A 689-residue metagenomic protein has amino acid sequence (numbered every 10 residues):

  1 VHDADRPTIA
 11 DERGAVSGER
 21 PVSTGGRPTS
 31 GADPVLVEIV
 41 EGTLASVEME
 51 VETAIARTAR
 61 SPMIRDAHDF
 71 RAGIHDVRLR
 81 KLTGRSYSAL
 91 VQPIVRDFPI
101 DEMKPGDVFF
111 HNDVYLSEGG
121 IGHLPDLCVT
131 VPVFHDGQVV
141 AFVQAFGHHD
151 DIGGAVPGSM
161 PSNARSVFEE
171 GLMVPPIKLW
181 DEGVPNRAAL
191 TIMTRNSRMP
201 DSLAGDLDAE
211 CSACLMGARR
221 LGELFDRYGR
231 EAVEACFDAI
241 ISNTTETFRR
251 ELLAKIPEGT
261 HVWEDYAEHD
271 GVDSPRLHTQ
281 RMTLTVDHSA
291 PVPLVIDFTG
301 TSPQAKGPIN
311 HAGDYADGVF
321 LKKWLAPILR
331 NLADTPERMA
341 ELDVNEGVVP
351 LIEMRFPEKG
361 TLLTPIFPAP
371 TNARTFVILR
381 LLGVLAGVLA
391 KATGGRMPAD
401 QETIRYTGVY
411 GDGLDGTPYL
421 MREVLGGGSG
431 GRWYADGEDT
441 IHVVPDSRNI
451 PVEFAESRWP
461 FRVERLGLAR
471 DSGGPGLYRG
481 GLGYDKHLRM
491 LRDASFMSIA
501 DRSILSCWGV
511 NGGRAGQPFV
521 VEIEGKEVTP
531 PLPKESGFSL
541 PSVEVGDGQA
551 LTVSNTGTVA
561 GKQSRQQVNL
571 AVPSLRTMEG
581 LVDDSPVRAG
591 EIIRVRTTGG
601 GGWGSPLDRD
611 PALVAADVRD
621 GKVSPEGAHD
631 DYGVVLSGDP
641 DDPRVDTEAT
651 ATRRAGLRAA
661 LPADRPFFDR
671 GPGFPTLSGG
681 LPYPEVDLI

Functional and structural regions predicted by a protein language model:
H2-P105, F110-H111, Y115-H135, V139-I689: Glycine/proline-enriched, intrinsically flexible loops and inter-domain linkers
